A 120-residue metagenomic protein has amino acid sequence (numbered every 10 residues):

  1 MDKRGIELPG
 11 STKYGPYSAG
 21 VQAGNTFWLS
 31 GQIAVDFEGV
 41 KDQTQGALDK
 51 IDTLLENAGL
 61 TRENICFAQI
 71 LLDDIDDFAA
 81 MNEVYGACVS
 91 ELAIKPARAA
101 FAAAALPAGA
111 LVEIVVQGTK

Functional and structural regions predicted by a protein language model:
M1-C66, L72-K120: N-terminal presequence-like segments and the immediate start of the first folded domain
